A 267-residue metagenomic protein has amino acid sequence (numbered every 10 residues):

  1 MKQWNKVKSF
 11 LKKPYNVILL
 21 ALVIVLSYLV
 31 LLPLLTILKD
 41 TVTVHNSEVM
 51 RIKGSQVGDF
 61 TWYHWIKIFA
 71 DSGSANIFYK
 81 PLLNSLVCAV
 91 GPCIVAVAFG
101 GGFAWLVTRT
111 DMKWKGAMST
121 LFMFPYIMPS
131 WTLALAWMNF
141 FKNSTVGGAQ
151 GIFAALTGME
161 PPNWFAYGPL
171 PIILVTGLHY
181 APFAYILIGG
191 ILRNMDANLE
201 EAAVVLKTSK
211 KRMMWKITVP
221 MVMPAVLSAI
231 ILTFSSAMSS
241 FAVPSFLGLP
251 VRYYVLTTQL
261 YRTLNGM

Functional and structural regions predicted by a protein language model:
M1-L11: Short, Lys/Arg-rich, polar N-terminal cytosolic tail immediately upstream of the first transmembrane signal-anchor
S9, Y63, K67-A70, S119 (+4 more regions): Short amphipathic alpha-helical coupling elements at transmembrane boundaries
P14-M50, I66-L192, M221-F241, F246: Membrane-water interface segments at the C-terminal ends of transmembrane alpha-helices in multi-pass inner-membrane
K53-G54, K142, A242-M267: Glycine-rich helix-loop "coupling/hinge" segments at transmembrane-helix boundaries in multipass transporters
K113, T208-S209: Short coil/turn motifs that cap or connect alpha-helices
L206-T208, P220: Glycine/proline-centered hinge or cleavage motifs at structural transition points of membrane proteins
